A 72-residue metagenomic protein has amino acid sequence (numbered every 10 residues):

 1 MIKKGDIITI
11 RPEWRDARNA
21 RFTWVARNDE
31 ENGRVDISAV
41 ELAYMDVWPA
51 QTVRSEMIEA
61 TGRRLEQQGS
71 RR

Functional and structural regions predicted by a protein language model:
I7-T52: Basic/aromatic-rich interaction segments and small domains that mediate binding to polyanionic partners
S38-R72: Intrinsically disordered, low-complexity, charged/polar segments
